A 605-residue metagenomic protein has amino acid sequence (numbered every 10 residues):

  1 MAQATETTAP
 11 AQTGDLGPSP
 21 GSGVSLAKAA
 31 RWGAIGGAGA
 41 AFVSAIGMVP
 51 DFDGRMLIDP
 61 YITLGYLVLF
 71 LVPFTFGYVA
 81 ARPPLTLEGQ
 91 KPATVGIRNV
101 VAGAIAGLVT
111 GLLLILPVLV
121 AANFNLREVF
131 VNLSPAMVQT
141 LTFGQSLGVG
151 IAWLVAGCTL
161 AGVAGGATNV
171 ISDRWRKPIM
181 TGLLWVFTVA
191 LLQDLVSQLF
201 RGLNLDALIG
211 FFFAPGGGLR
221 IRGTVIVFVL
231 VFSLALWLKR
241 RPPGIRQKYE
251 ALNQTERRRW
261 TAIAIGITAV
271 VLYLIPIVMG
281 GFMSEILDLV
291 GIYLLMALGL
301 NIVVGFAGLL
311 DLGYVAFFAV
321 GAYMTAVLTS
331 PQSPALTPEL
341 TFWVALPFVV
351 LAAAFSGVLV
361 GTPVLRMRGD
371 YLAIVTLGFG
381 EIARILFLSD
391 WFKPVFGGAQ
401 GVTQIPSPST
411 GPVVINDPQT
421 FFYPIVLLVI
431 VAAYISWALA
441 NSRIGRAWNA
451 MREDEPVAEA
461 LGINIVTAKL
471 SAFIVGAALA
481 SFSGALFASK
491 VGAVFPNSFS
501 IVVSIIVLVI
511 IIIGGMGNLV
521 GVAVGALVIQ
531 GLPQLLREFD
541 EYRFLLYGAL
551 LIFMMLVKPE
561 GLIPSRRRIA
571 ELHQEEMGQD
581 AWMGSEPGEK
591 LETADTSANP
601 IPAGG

Functional and structural regions predicted by a protein language model:
A2-G605: Transmembrane alpha-helices and adjacent helix-loop boundaries
